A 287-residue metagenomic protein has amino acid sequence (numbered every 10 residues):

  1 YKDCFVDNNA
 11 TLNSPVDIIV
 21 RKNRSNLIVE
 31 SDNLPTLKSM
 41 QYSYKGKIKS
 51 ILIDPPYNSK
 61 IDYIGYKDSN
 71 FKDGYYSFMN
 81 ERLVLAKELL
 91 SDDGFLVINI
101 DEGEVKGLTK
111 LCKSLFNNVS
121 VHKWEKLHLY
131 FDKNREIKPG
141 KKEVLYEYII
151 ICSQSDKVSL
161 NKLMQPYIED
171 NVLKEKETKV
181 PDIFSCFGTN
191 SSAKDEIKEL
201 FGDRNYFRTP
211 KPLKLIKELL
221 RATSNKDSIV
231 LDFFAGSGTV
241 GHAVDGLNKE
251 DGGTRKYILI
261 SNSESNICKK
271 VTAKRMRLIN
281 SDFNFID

Functional and structural regions predicted by a protein language model:
Y1-I229, D251: Class I S-adenosyl-L-methionine
K72-Y76, N80, L213-N280: Conserved S-adenosyl-L-methionine
F283-D287: A conserved beta-strand->alpha-helix junction
